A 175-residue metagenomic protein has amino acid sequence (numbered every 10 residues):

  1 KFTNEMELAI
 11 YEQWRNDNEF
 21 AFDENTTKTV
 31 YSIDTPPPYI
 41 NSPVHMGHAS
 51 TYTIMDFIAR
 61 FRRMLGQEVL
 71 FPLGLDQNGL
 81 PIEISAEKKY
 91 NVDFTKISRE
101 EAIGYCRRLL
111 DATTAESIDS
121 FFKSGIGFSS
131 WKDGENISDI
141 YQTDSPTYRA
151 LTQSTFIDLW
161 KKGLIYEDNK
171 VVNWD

Functional and structural regions predicted by a protein language model:
K1-D175: N-terminal, positively charged nucleic-acid-binding surface of large information/translation enzymes
